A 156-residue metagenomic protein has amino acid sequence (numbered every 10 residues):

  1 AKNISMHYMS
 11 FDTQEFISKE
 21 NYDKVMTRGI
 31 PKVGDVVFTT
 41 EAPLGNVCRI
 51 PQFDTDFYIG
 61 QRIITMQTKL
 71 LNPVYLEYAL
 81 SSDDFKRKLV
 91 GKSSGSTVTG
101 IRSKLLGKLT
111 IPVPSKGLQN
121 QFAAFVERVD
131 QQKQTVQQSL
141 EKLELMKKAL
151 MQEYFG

Functional and structural regions predicted by a protein language model:
K2-V33: Sequence-specific dsDNA recognition surfaces
N3, T40, D56-I64, V74 (+1 more regions): A short glycine-rich beta-alpha junction/loop motif
K24-V25, G95, Q134: Short, solvent-exposed loop/turn positions at domain surfaces that link secondary-structure elements or cap domain
L44-P51: Short, Lys/Arg- and Gly-enriched loop/turn segments at beta-strand edges
F53, T68-P73: Ligand-binding loop in jelly-roll beta-barrel domains
V74-D84, G91: Glycine- and charge-enriched low-complexity intrinsically disordered segments
K108-G156: Amphipathic alpha-helical coiled-coil/heptad-repeat segments
